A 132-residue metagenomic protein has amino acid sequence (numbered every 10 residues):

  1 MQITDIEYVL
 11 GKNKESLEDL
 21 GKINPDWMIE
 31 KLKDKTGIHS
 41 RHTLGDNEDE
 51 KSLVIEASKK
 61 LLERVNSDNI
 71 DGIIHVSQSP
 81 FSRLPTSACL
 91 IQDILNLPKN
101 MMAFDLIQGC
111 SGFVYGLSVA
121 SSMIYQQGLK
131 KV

Functional and structural regions predicted by a protein language model:
M1-I74, L95: Conserved "HGTGT" condensation-loop signature of ketosynthase/thiolase-family condensing enzymes that catalyze
K33-K35, H39-K51, Q78-K131: Conserved catalytic cysteine-centered active-site region of acyl-thioester-dependent Claisen-condensing enzymes
